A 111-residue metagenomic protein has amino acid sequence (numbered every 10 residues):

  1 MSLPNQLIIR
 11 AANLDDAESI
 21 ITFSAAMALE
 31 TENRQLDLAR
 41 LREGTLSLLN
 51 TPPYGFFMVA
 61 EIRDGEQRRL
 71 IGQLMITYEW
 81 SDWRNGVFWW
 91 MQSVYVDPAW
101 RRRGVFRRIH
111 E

Functional and structural regions predicted by a protein language model:
M1-S2: Eukaryotic N-terminal low-complexity, Ser/Thr- and Lys/Arg-rich leader segments that predominantly function as
N5-I8, V96-P98: Alpha-helical hydrophobic/aromatic positions enriched in membrane-embedded helices and signal peptides
L7, A11-L14, T22-G86, Q92 (+1 more regions): Acetyl-CoA-dependent GNAT
N13-D16, D37, D97, R102: Acidic/polar helix N-cap motif
V96, R102-E111: Conserved acetyl-CoA-binding loop-helix of GNAT-fold acetyltransferases
